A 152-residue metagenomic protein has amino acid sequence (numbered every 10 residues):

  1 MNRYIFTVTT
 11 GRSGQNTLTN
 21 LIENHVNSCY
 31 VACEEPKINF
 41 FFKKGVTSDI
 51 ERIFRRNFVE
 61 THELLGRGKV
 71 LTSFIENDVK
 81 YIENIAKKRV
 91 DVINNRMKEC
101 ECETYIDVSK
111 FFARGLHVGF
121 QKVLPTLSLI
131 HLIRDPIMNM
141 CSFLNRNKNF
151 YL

Functional and structural regions predicted by a protein language model:
M1-N2, R12, C100-C102, L124-T126: Short, well-ordered loop/turn elements at secondary-structure boundaries
M1-R89: PAPS-dependent sulfotransferase catalytic core
I5-F6, I93, F120: Hydrophobic beta-strand residues in large extracellular and virion-surface proteins
E23, M97, F120-Q121: N-terminal cationic-hydrophobic initiation segments that often serve targeting/anchoring roles
C29, C33, C100-C102, C141: Generic recognition of cysteine residues
E83-L116: Glycine-rich phosphate-binding loop used to anchor ATP phosphates in small-molecule kinases, encompassing both
T104-L152: PAPS-dependent sulfotransferase catalytic domain
